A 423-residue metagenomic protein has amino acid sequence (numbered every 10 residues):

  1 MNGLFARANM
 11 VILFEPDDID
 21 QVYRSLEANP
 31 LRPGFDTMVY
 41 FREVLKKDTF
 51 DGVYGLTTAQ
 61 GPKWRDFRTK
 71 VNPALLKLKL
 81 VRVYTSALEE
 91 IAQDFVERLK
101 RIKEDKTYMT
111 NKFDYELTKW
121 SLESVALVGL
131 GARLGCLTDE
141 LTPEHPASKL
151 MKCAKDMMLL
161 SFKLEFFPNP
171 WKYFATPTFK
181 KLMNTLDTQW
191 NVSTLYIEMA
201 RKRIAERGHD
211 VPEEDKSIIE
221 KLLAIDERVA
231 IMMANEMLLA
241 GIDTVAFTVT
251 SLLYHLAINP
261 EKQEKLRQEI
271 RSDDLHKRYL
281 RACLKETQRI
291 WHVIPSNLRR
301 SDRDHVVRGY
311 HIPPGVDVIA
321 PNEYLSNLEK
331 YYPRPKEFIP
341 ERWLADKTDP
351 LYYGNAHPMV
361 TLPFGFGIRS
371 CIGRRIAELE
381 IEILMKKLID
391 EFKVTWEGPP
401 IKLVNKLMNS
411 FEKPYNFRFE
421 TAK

Functional and structural regions predicted by a protein language model:
M1, N191, D274-G309, E329: Conserved cytochrome P450 K-helix E-x-x-R motif and the immediately C-terminal K′/meander segment
M1-T49, P62-D66, E89-D94, T185-T188 (+4 more regions): N-terminal membrane-proximal hinge/A-helix region immediately C-terminal to the signal-anchor transmembrane segment
N9, M38-L130, H145-K202, R228: Cytochrome P450 catalytic-domain helical core, especially the substrate-recognition surface and oxygen-activation
I12-V22, N29-L31, R133-G135, D243-R267 (+1 more regions): Classical protein tyrosine phosphatase
G52-Y54, N235, A345-I381: Cytochrome P450 heme-thiolate "Cys pocket" and heme-binding signature region
L76, L160, K181-V249, K277 (+1 more regions): Conserved cytochrome P450 catalytic core segment spanning the I/J/K helices
K262, R374-E412: Cytochrome P450 heme-binding "Cys pocket" and the immediately downstream C-terminal segment
A320-Y352: Conserved cytochrome P450 K-helix/beta-meander segment immediately N-terminal to the heme-binding cysteine loop
